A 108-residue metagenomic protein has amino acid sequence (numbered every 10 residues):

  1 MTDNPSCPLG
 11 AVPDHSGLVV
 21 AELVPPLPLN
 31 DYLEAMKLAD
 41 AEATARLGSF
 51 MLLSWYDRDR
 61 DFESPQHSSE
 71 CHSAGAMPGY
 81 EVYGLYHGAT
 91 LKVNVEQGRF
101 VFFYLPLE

Functional and structural regions predicted by a protein language model:
M1-E108: Long, terminal "pre-/pro-" and other extracytoplasmic accessory regions that lie outside the mature folded/catalytic
